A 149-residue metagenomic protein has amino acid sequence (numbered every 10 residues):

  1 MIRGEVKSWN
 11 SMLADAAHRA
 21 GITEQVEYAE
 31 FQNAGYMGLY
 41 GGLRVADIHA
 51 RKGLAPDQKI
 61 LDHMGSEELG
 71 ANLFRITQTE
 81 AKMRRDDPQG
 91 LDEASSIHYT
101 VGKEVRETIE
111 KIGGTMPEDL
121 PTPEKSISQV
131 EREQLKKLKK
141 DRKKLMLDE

Functional and structural regions predicted by a protein language model:
M1-E149: Positively charged, phosphate-engaging catalytic surfaces used for nucleic-acid and nucleotide handling
